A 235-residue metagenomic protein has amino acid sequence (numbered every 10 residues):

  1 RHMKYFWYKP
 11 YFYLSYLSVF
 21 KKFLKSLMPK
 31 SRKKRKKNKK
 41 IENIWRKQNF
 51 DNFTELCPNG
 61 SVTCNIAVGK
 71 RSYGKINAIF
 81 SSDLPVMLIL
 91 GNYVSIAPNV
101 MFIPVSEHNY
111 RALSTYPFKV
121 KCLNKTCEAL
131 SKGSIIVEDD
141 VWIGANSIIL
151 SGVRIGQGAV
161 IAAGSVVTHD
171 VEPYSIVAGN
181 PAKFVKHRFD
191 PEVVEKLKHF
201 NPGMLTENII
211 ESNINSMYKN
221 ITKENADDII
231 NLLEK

Functional and structural regions predicted by a protein language model:
R1-P58: Membrane-proximal basic amphipathic "stem/tether" segments
Y5-Y13, F118-I149, P181-K235: C-terminal segments of enzyme domains that contribute to small-molecule binding surfaces
L56-P58, T63-S151: Flexible, glycine/small-residue-enriched loop-and-beta-strand segment within the central core of proteins
S106, V171, F189: Short, flexible helix/strand-to-coil boundary loops that buttress conserved ligand/catalytic motifs in alpha/beta
I135, N146-A159, S165-H169: Beta-rich strand-turn-strand
D140, G158, S175: Catalytic-loop signature of eukaryotic-like protein kinases
P173, A178-P181: Acidic, glycine-centered active-site loop in nucleotide-sugar glycosyltransferases
